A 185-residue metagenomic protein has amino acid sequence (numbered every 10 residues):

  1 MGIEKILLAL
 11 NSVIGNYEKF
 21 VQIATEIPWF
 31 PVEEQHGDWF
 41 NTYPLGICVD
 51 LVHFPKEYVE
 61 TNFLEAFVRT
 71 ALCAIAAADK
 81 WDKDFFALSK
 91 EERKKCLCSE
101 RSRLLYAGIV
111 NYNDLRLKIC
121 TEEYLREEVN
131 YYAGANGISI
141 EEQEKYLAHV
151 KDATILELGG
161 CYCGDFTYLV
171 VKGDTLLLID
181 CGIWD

Functional and structural regions predicted by a protein language model:
M1, I14, H36, L45 (+6 more regions): Feature targets compositionally biased, intrinsically disordered low-complexity regions with long contiguous runs
M1-E127: N-terminal "domain-start" segment
N113, L117-L147: Intrinsically disordered, low-complexity segments enriched in Gly and acidic/Ser/Thr residues that form flexible
G137-D185: Acidic, proline/glycine-rich low-complexity IDRs
